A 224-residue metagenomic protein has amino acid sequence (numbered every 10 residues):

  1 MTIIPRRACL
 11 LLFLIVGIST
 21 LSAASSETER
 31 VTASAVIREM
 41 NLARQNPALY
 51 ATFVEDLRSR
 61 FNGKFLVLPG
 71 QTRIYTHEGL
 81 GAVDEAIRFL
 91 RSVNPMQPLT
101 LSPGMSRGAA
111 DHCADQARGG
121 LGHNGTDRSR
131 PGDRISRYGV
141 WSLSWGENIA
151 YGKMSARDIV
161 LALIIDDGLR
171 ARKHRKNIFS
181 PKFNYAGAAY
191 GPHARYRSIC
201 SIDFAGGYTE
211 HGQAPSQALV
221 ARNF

Functional and structural regions predicted by a protein language model:
M1-L10: Bacterial N-terminal signal peptides that target proteins for export
C9-S19: Bacterial N-terminal signal peptides
L10, E27, R222-N223: Secretory N-termini
I18-T28: Bacterial Sec-dependent signal peptides at the C-terminal "C-region" and cleavage site
S25-S26, I37, S92-V93, Q97 (+4 more regions): Anionic, Ser/Thr-rich low-complexity intrinsically disordered regions
E27-Y138, R175, P181: Short, well-ordered surface patches within globular domains
S102-H211: A well-ordered secondary-structure block
A214-S216: Pro/Ala/Gly-rich low-complexity, hydrophilic intrinsically disordered segments
